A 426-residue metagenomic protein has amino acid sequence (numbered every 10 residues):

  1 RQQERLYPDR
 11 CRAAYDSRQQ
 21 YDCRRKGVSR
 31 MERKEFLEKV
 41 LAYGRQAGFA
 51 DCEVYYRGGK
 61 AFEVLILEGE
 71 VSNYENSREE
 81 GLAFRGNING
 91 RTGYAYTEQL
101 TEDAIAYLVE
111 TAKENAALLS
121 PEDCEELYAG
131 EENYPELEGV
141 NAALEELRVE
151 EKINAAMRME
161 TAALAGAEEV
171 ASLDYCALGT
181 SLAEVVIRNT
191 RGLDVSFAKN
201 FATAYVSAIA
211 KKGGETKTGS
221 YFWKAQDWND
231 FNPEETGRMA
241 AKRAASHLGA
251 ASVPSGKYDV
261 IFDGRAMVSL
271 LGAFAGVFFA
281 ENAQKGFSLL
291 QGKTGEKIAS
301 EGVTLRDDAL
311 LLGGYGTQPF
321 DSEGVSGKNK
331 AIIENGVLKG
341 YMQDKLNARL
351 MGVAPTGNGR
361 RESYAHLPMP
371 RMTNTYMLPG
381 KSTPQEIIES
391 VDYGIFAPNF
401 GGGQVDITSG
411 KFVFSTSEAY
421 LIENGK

Functional and structural regions predicted by a protein language model:
R1, S17-R18, V71: Intrinsically disordered, low-complexity regions enriched for glutamine and histidine
Q2-R12: Extreme N-terminal basic, low-complexity initiation segments that serve as generic localization/processing leaders
R5, R25-K426: N-terminal small-residue-enriched
R10-R30: Short, Lys/Arg-enriched N-terminal segments with co-localized hydrophobic residues within the first ~10-30 amino acids
